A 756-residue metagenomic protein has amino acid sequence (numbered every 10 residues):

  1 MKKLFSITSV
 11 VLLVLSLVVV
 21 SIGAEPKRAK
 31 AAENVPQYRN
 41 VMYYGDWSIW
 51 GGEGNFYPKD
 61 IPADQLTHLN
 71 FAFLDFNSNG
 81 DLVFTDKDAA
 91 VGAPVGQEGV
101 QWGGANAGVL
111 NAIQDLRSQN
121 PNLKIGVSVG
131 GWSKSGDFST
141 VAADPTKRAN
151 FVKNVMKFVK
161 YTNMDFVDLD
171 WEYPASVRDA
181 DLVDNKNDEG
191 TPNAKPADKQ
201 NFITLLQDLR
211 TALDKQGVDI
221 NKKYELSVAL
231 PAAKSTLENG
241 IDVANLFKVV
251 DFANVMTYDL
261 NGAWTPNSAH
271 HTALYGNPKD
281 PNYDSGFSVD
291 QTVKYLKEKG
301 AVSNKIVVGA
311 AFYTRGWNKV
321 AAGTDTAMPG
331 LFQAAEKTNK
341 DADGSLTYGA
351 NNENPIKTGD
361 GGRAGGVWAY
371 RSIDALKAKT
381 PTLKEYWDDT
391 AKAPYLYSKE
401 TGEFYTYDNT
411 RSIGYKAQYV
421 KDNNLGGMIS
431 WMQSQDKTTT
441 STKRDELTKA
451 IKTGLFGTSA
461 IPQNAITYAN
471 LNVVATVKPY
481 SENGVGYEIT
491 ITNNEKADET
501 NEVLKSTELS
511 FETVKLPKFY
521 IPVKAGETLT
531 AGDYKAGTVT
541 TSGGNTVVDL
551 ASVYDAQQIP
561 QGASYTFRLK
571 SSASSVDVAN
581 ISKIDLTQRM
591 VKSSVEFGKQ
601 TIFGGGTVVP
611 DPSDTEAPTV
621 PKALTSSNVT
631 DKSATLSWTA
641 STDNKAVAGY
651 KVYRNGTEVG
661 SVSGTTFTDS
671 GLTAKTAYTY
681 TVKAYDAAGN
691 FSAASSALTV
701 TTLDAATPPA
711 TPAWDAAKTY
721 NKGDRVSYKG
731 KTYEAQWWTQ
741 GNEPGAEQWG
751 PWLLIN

Functional and structural regions predicted by a protein language model:
V18-N34: Sec-dependent signal peptide cleavage junction
A32-V159, S176, N185, A197 (+4 more regions): Glycan-recognition patch characteristic of GH18 chitinases/ENGases and related GlcNAc/peptidoglycan-binding proteins
E33, N79-V100, V129, N261-W264 (+2 more regions): Glycan-binding loop/region signatures in secreted carbohydrate-active enzymes
R568-G606: Terminal connector regions
V608-P612, L698-N756: Tryptophan-rich substrate-binding surfaces of secreted polymer-degrading and adhesive proteins
P612-N644, A674, S692-D704: Pro/Thr/Ser/Gly-rich low-complexity, intrinsically disordered linker/stalk tracts
S641-R654: Solvent-exposed loop/turn segments flanking beta-strands in beta-repeat/beta-sandwich domains
D669-A688: Beta-strand-rich modules
